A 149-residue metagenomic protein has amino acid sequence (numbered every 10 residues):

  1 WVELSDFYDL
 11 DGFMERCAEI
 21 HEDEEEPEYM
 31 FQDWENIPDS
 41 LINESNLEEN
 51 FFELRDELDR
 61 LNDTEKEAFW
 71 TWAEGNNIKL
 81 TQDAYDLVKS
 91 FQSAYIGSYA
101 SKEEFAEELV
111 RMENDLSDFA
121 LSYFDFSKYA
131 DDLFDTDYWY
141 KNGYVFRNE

Functional and structural regions predicted by a protein language model:
V2: IQ-motif-like calmodulin-binding regions
Y8-N77: Structured domain cores in non-transmembrane regions
E19, P27-N36, L41-I42, Q92-Y99 (+2 more regions): Generic preference for hydrophobic/aromatic residues in regular secondary structure cores
E24, D56-D59, T81, G97 (+3 more regions): Extracellular/secreted glycoprotein ectodomains characterized by long, lumenal stretches of O-glycosylated
F69-E113, F146-E149: Extracytoplasmic/secretory-pathway segments with low complexity and glycosylation-like composition
E103-E149: Acidic, proline/glycine-rich low-complexity IDRs
